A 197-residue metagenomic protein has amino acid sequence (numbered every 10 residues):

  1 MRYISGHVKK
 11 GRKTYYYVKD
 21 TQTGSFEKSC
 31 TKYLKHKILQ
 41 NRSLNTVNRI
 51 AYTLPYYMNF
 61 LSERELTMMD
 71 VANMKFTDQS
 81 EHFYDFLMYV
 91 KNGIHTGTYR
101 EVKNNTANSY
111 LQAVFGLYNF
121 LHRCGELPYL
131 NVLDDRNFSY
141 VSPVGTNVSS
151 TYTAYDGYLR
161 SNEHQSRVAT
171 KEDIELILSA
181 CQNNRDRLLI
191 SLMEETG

Functional and structural regions predicted by a protein language model:
M1-R42, N48-P55, N59: Basic/aromatic DNA-contact patch characteristic of tyrosine site-specific recombinases
C30-N45, L54-T146, L176: N-terminal core-binding DNA-recognition domain of tyrosine recombinases/integrases
R49, Q112-G116, L188-S191: Short amphipathic alpha-helical face segments that pack within enzyme cores and frequently flank/anchor catalytic
I50, E101, T196-G197: Short glycine-rich, low-complexity/disordered patches
L127-K171: Flexible interdomain linker/hinge and immediately adjacent N-terminus of the catalytic tyrosine-recombinase domain
V132-Y140, L188-G197: Short flexible/disordered coil segments
R167-T196: Basic, Lys/Arg- and aromatic-enriched nucleic-acid-binding interface segment
